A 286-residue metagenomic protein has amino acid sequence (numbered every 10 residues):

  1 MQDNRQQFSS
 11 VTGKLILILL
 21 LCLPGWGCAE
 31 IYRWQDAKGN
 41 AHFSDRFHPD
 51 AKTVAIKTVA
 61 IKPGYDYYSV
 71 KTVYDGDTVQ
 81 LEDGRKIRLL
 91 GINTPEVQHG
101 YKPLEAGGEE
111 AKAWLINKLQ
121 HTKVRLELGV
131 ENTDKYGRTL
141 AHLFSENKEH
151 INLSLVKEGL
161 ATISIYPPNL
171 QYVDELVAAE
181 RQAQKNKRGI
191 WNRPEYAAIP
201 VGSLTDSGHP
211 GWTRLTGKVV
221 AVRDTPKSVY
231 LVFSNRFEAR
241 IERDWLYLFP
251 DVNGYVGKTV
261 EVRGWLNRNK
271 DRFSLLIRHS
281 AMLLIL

Functional and structural regions predicted by a protein language model:
M1-V11: N-terminal secretory signal peptides that target proteins for export/translocation
D3, G27-L286: Small beta-barrel nucleic-acid-binding modules, primarily SNase/OB-fold domains and secondarily Tudor-like barrels
T12-I18: Sec-dependent signal peptide recognition, specifically the positively charged N-region followed immediately by
C22-P24: N-terminal signal peptide c-region/cleavage motif recognized by signal peptidases
